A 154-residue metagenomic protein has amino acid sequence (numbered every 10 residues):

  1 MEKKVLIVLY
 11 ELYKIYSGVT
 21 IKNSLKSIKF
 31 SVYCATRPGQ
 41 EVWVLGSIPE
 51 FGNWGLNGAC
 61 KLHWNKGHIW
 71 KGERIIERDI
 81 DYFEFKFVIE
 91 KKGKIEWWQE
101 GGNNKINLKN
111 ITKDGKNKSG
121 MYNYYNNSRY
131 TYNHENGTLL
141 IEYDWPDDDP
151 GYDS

Functional and structural regions predicted by a protein language model:
E2-S17: Membrane-proximal basic amphipathic "stem/tether" segments
V19, Y33-C34: Beta-strand elements of modular eukaryotic interaction domains
N23-S24: N-terminal edge beta-strand
S27-V32: A short, amphipathic beta-strand motif
A35-I80, E90-T112: Aromatic-rich carbohydrate-binding modules that target alpha-glucans
D81-F85: Exposed beta-strand face motif in extracellular beta-rich ectodomains
K116-S154: Compositionally biased low-complexity segments at domain edges in trafficked proteins and select soluble regulators
